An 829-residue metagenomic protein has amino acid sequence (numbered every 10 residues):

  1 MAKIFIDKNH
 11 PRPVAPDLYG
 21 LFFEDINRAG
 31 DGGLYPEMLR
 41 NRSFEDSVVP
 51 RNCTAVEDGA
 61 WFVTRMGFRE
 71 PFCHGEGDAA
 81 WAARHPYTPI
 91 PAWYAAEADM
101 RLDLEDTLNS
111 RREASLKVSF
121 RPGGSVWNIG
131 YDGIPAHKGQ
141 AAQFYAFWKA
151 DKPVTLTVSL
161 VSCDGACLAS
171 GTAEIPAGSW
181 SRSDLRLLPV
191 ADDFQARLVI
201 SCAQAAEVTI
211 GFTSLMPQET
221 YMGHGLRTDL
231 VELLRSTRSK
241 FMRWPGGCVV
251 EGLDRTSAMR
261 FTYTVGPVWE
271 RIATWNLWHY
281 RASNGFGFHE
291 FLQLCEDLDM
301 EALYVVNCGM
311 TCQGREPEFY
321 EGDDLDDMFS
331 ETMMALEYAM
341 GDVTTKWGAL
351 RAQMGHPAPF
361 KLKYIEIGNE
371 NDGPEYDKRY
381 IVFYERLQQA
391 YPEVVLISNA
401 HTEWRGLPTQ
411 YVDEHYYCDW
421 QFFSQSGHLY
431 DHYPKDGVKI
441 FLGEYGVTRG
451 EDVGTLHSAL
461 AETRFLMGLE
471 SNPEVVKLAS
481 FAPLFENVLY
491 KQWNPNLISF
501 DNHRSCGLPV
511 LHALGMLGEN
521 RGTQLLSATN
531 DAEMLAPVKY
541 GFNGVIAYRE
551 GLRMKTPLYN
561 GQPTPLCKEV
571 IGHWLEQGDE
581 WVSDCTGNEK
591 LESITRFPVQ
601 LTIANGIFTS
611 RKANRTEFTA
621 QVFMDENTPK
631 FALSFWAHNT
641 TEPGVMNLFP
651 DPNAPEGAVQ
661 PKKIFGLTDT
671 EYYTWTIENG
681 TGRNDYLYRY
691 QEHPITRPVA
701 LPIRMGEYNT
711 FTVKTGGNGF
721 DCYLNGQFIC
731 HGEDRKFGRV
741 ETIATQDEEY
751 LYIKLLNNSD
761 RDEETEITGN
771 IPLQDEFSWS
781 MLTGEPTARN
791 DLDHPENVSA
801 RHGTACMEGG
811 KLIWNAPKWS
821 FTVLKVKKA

Functional and structural regions predicted by a protein language model:
F5-E45, L188-Q195, S201-G285, L292-E301: An acidic-aromatic substrate-binding cleft motif
F5-Y94, Y221-W244, S527-T529, A536-F597: Extracellular carbohydrate-recognition regions
L21, N52-S115, V250-F288, R315-E331 (+2 more regions): Aromatic- and acidic-residue-enriched carbohydrate-binding clefts of CAZyme catalytic domains
G124-V126, Y131-S236: Extended acidic/polar, glycine-enriched regions that form or flank non-catalytic beta-rich accessory modules
L294, Y384-N399, Q410-Y411, H415-G522 (+2 more regions): Catalytic-core region of carbohydrate-active enzymes that cleave or remodel glycosidic bonds
L535-F737: Extracellular glycan-recognition regions
G738-L773, W779, S820-K825: Carbohydrate-binding surface patches
V798-A829: C-terminal beta-strand-rich structural cap/linker in extracellular carbohydrate-active enzymes
